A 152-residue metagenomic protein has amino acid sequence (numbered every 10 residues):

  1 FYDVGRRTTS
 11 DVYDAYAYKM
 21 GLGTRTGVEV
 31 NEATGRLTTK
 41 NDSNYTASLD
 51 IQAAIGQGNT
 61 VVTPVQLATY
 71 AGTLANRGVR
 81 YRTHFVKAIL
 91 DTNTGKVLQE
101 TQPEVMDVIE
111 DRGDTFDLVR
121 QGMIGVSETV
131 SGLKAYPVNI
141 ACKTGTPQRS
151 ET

Functional and structural regions predicted by a protein language model:
F1-T152: Beta-lactam-recognizing serine transpeptidase/beta-lactamase-like catalytic domain environment
